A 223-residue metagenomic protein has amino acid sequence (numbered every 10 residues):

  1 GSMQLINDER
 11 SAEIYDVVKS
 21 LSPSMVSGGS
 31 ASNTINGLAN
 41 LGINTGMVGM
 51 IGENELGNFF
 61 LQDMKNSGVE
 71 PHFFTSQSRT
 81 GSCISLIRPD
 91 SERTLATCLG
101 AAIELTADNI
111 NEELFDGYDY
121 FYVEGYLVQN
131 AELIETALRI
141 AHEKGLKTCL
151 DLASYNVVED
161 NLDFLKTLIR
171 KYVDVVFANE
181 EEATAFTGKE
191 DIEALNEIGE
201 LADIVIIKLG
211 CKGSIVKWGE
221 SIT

Functional and structural regions predicted by a protein language model:
G1-G46: Glycine-rich phosphate/adenosyl-contacting loop at the front of the ribokinase-like
G1-M3, P23-V26, M50, L61-S76 (+2 more regions): Ribokinase/PfkB-type carbohydrate-kinase core domain
N7, Y15, K19, T45-P71: A glycine-rich beta-to-alpha transition motif near the start of alpha/beta enzyme domains, typified by
N44, G81-C83: Conserved beta-strand residues within beta-sheet cores
